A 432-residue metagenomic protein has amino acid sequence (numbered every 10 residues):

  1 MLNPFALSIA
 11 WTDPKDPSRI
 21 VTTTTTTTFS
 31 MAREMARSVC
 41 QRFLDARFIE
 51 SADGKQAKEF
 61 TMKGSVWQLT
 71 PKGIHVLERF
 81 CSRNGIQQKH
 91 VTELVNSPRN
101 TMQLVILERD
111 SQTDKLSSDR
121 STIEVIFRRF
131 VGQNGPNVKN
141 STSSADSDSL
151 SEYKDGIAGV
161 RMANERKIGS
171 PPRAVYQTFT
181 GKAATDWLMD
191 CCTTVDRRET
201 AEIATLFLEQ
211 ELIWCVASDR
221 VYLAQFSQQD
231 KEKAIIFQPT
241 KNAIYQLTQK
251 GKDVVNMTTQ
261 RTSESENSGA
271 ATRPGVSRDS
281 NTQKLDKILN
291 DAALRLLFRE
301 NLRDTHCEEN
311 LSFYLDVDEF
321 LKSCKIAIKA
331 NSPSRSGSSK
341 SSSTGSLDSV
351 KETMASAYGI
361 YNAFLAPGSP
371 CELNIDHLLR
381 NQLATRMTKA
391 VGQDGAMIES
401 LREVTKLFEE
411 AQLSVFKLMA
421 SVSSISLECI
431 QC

Functional and structural regions predicted by a protein language model:
M1-C432: Intrinsically disordered, low-complexity segments enriched in serine/threonine/proline and acidic residues
